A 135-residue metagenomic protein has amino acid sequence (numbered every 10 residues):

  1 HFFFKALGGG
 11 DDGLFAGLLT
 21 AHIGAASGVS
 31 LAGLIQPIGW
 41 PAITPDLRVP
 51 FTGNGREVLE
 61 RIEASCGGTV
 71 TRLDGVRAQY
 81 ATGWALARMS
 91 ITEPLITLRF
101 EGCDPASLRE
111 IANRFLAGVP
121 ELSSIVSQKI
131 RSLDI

Functional and structural regions predicted by a protein language model:
H1-I135: Phosphate-binding and adjacent anionic-ligand microenvironments
